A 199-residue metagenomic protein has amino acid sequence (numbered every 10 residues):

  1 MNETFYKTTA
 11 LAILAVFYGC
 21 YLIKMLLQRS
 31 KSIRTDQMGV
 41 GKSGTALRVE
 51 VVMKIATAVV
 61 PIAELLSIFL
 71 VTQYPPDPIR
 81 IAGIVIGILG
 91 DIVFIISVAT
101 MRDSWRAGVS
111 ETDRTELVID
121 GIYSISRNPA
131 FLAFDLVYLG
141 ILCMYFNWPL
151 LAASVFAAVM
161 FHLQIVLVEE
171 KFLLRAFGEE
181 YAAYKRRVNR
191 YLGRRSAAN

Functional and structural regions predicted by a protein language model:
M1-T112, E116-I119, V137-F172, A176-N199: Membrane-anchoring alpha-helices and their flanking helix-loop junctions
V118-S126: A short amphipathic helical element positioned immediately N-terminal to and/or at the very start of a transmembrane
